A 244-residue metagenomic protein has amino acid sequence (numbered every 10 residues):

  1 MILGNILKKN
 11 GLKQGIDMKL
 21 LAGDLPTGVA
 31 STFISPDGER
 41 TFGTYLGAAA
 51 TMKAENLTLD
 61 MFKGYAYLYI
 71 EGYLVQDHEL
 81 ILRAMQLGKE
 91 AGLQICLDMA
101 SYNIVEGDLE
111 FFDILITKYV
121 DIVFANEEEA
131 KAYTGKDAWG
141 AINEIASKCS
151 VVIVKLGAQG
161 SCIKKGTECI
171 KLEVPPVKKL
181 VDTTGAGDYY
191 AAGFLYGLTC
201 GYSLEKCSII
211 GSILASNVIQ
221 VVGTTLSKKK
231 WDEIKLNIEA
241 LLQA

Functional and structural regions predicted by a protein language model:
M1-V29, D232-A244: Substrate-binding N-lobe of the ribokinase-like
M18, I95-C96, V152: Hydrophobic beta-strand scaffold residues
K19-G23, T32-H78: Conserved phosphate-binding/catalytic loop of the ribokinase/pfkB sugar-kinase fold
V29-F33, T41, G160-K164: Short beta-strand scaffold segments in enzyme catalytic cores
L46-A49, A100-Y102, P175-K178: Short, acidic/turn-prone active-site loops that include or flank metal/cofactor- and phosphate-binding residues
K63-G64, K118-Y119, K148: Alpha-helix C-terminal capping/helix-to-coil transition sites in glycosyltransferase folds
Y67-N143, Q159-S161: Conserved beta-alpha-beta core of the PfkB/ribokinase-like small-molecule kinase fold
Q86, E90, A138-A244: Conserved phosphate-binding/catalytic region of the ribokinase-like
